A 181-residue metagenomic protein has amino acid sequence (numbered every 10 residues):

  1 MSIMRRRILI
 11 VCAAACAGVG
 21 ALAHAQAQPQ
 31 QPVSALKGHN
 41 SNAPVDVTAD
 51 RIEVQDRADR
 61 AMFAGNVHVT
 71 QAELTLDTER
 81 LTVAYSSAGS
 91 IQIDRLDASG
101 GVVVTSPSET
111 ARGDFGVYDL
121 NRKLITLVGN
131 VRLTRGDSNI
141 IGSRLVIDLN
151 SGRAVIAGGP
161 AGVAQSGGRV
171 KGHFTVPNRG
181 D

Functional and structural regions predicted by a protein language model:
M1-D181: Mature-chain termini and adjacent capping regions
